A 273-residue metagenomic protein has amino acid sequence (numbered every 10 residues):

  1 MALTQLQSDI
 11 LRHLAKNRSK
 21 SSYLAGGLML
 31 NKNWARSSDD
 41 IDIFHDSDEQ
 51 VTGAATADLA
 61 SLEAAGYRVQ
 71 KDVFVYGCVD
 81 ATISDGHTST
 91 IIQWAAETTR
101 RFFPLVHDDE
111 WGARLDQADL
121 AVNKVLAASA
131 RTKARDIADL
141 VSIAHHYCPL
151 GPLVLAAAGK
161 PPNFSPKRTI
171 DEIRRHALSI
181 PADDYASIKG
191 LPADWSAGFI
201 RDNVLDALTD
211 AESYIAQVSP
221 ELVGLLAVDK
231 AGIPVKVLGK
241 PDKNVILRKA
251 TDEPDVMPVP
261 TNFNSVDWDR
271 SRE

Functional and structural regions predicted by a protein language model:
M1-E273: Compositionally biased terminal segments of proteins
